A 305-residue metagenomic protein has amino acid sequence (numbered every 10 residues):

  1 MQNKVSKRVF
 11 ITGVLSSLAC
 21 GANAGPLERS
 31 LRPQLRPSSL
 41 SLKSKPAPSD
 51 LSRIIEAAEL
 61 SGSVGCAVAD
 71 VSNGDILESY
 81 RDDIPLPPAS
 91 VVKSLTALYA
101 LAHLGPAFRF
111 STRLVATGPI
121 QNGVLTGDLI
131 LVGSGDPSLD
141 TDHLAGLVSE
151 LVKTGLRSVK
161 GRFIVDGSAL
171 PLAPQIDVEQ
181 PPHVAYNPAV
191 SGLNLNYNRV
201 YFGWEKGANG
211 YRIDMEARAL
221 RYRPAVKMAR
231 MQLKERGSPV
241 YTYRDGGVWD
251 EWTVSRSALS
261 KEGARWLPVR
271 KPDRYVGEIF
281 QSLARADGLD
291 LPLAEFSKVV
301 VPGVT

Functional and structural regions predicted by a protein language model:
Q2-L18: N-terminal secretory signal peptides and thylakoid transit peptides that target proteins across membranes
L18-C20, A24, D82-P85: A short acidic/small-residue loop/turn micro-motif
G25-I55, H103-T305: Conserved serine DD-peptidase/penicillin-binding transpeptidase domain and beta-lactam-recognizing active-site
L40-K45, D75, I84-P88: N-terminal glycine-/serine-/threonine-rich phosphate-binding loop
E56-Y80, F296: A short, well-structured edge-of-sheet supersecondary motif
G62, S79-Y99, H103: Short active-site loop at a secondary-structure junction that contains or immediately precedes the catalytic residue(s)
A67-V71, S79-D83, A89-V91, T117 (+2 more regions): Acidic/polar N-terminal loop/beta-strand segments that form early-domain functional surfaces
